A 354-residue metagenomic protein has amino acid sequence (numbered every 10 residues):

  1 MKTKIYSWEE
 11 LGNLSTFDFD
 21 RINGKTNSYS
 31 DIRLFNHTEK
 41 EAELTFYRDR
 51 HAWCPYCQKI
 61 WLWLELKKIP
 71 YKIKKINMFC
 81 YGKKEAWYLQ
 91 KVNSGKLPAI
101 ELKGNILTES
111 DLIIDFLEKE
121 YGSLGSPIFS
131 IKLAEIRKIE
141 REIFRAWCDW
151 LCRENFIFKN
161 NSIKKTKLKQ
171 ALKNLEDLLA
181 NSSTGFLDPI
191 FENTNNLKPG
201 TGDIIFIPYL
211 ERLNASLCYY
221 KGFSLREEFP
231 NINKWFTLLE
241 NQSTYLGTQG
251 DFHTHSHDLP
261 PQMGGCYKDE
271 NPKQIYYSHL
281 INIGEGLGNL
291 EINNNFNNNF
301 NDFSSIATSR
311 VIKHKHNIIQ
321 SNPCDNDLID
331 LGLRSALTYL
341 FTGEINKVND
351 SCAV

Functional and structural regions predicted by a protein language model:
M1-N195, Q274-V354: GST-like domain detector, emphasizing the conserved glutathione-binding G-site in the N-terminal thioredoxin-like
I76-G82, E192, F223-E227, F252-H257: Short amphipathic alpha-helical segments embedded in low-complexity Lys/Glu-rich regions
E109, K132, L197-I205, E228: Short, conserved alpha-helical segments within structured domains
S162, C218-P230: Acidic, serine/threonine/proline-rich low-complexity intrinsically disordered regions
T194-C218, L239: GST superfamily/GST-like fold recognition
N214, L246-S278: Extended amphipathic alpha-helical segments with heptad-repeat/coiled-coil character used for oligomerization, fusion
P230-N241: Catalytic lobes of large eukaryotic enzymes
